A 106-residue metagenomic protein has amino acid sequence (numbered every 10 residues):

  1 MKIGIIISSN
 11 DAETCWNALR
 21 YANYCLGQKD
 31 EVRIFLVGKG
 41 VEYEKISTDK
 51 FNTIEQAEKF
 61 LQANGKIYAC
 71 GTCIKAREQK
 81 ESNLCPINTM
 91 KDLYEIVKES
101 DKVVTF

Functional and structural regions predicted by a protein language model:
I3-W16, V41-T48: Short, glycine-rich nucleotide/cofactor-binding loops
T14-Q28: Histidine-anchored nucleotide/phosphate-binding helix
R20, D49-E55, P86-T89: Charged helix-capping and loop-helix junction motifs
A22, V32-G38, I67-G71: Short internal beta-strands
K29, N64, S100-D101: Short, well-ordered alpha-helix to beta-strand connector turns
G38-Y43, I74-K75: Short active-site-proximal "capping" loops at secondary-structure junctions
K50-A76: A glycine-rich helix N-cap at a beta->alpha junction
K75-F106: C-terminal structural segments of small proteins and small subunits
